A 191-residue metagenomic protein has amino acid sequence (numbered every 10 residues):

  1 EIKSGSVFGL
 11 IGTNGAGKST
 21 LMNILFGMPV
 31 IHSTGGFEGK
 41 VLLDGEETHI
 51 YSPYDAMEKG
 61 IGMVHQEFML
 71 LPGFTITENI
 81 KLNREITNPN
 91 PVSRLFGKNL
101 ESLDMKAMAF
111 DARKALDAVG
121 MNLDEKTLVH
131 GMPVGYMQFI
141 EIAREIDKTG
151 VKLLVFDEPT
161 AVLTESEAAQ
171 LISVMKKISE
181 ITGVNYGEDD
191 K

Functional and structural regions predicted by a protein language model:
E1-K191: Glycine-rich phosphate-binding loops of nucleotide-dependent enzymes
